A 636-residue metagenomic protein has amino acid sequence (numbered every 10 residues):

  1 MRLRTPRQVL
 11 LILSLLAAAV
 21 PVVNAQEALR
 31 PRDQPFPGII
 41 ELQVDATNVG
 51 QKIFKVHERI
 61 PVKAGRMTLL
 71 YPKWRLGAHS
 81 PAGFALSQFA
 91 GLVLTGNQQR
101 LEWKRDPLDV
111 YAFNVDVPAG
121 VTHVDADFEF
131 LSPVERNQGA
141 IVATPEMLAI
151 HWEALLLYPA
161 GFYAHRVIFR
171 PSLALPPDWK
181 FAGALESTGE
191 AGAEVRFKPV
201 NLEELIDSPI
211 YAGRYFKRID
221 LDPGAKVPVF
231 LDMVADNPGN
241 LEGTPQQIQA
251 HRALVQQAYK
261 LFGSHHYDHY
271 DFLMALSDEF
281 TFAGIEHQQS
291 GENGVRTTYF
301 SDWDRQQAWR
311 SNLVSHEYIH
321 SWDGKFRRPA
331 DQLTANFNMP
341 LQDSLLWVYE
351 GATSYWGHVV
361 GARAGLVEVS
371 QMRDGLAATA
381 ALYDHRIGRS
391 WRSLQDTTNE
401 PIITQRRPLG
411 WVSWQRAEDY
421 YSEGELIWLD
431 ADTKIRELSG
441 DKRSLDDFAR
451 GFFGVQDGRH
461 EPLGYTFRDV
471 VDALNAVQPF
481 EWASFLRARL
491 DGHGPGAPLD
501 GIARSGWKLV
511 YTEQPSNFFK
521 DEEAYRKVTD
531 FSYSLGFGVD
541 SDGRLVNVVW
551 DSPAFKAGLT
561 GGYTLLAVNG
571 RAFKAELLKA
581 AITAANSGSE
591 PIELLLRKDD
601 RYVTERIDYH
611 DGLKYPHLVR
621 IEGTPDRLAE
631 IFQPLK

Functional and structural regions predicted by a protein language model:
M1-L11: Bacterial N-terminal signal peptides that target proteins for export
V9-V20: Bacterial N-terminal signal peptides
Q26-R75: Early extracytoplasmic/domain-onset interaction patches
Q34, T47, R59-P61, P81-Y267 (+1 more regions): Non-catalytic architectural context of zinc metalloproteases
I39-E41, I53-H57, R66-T68, A112 (+5 more regions): Intrinsic-disorder/low-complexity, polar/charged segments enriched in Ser/Thr/Lys/Arg/Asp/Glu/Gln
E58, D220-L346, A352: Juxtacatalytic substrate-recognition/specificity segment
G291-F300, F326-R327, N338-R389, L595: Post-HExxH zinc-binding segment in Zn-dependent metallohydrolases
G357, V367-K636: C-terminal recognition in membrane/secretory proteostasis and scaffolding
